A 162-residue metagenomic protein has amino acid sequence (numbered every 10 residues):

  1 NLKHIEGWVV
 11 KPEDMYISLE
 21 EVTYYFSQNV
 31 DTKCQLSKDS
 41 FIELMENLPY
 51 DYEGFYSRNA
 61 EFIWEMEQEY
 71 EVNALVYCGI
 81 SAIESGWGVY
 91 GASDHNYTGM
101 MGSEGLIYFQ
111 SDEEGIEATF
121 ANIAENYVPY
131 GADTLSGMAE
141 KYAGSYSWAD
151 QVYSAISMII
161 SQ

Functional and structural regions predicted by a protein language model:
L2-A82, G86-Q162: Catalytic cores of secreted/periplasmic lytic hydrolases that degrade extracellular macromolecules
